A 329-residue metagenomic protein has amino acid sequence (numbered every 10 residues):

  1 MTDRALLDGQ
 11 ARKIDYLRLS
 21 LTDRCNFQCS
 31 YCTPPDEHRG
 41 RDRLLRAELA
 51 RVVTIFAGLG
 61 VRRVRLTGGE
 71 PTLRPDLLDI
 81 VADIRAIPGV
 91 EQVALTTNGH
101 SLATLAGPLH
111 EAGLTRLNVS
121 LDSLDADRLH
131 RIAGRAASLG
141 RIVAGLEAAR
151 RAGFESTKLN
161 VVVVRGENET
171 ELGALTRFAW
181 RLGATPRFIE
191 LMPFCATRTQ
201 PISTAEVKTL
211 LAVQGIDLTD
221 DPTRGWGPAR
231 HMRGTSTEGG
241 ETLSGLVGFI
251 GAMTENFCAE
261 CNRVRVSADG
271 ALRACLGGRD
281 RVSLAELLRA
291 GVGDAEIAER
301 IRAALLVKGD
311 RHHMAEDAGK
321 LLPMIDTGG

Functional and structural regions predicted by a protein language model:
M1-R18, Q28-S30, A229-H231, G239-S244 (+3 more regions): N-terminal [4Fe-4S]-dependent radical SAM core
Q10-A47: Canonical Radical SAM [4Fe-4S] cluster-binding loop centered on the CxxxCxxC motif and its immediate flanking residues
C25, C29-C32, C258-C261, C275: Short cysteine clusters
F27, A126-D127, N256, V282: Glycine-centered loop/turn positions within well-structured domains that cap or flank conserved ligand/cofactor-binding
R43-L66, L73-I189: Radical SAM/AdoMet-radical enzyme domain recognition
D127, L139-V143, E147, R151-L246 (+1 more regions): Radical SAM enzyme [4Fe-4S]-AdoMet core and its adjacent flexible, acidic and glycine-rich loops/tails across
E238-A271: Active-site oxyanion/phosphate-handling segment shared across diverse enzymes
A259-G329: Flexible mid-to-C-terminal extensions adjoining Fe-S/redox cofactors in radical SAM and related proteins
